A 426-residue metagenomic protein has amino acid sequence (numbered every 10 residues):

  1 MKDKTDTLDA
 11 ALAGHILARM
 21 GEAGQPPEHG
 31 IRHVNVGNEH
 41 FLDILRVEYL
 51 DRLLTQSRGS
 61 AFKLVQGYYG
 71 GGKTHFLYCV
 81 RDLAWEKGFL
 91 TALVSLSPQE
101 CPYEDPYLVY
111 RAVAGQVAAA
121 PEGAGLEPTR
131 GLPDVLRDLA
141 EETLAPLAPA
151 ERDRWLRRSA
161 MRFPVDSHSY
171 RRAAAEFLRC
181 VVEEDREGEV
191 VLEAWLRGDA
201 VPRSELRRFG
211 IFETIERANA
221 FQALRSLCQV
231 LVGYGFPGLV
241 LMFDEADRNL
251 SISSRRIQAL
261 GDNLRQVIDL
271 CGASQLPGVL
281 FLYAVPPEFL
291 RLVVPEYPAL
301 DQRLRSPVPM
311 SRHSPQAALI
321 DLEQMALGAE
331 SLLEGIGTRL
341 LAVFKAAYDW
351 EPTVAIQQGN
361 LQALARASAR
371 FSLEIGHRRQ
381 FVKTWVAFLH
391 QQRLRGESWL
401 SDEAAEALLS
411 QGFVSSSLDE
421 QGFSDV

Functional and structural regions predicted by a protein language model:
M1-A61, S398-V426: A short, basic N-terminal segment
K4-H15, W195-Q358: The catalytic "switch" region of P-loop NTPases
L12, G37, F41, A61 (+9 more regions): Helical mechanochemical/support elements of P-loop NTPase systems and associated helical scaffolds
S57-C79: Walker A/P-loop nucleotide-binding motif
C79-G88, D262, A273: Short, surface-exposed basic-aromatic patches at helix termini and helix-loop junctions that form
D82-S169: P-loop NTPase motor core
A150-F221, N249-S251: Conserved P-loop NTPase mechanochemical-coupling segment
R179-A194, R312-Q316, Q324-V426: C-terminal alpha-helical "lid" subdomain
